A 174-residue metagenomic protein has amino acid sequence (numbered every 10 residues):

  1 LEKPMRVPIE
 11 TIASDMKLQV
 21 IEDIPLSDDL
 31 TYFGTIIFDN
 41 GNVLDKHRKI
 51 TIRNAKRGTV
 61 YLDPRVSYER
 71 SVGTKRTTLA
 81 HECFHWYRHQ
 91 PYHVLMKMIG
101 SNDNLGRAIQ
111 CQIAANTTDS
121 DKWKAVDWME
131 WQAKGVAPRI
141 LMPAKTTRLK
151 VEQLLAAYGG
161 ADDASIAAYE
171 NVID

Functional and structural regions predicted by a protein language model:
L1-D174: Active-site hotspot residues in diverse enzymes, especially metal/ion-binding acidic/histidine motifs
